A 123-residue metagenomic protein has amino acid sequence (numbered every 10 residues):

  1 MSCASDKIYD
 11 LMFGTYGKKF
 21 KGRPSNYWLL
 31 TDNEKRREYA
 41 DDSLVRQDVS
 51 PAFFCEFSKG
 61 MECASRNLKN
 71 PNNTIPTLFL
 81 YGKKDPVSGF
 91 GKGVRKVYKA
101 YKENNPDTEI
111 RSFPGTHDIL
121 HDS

Functional and structural regions predicted by a protein language model:
M1-L44: Alpha/beta-hydrolase-fold enzymes
V49-K69: Active-site nucleophile elbow and catalytic-triad environment of alpha/beta-hydrolase enzymes
P51, F90-V94, D122-S123: Conserved strand-to-helix beginnings and helix N-cap segments that scaffold or border functional pockets
K69-T74, K102-N105: Short, conserved loop/helix-junction motifs that constitute active-site signature segments in enzyme catalytic cores
N73, F79-D85: Short beta-strand/loop motif that positions the catalytic acidic residue of the alpha/beta-hydrolase fold
I75, G89-Y101: Short alpha-helix in the alpha/beta-hydrolase fold that links the catalytic acid
V87-S88, R111, G115-S123: Catalytic histidine-centered segment of alpha/beta-hydrolase-like enzymes
D107-E109: Conserved beta-strand segments of alpha/beta enzyme cores
